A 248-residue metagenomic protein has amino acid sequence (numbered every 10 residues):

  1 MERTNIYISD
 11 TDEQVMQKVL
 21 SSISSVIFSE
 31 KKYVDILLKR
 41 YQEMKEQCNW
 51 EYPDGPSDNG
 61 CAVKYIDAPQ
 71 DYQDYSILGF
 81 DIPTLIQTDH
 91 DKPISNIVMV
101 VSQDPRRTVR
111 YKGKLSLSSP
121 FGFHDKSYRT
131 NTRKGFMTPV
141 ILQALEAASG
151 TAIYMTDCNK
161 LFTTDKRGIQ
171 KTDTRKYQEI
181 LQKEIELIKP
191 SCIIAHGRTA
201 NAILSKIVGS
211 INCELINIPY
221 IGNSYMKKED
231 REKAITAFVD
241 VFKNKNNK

Functional and structural regions predicted by a protein language model:
M1-Q17, N247-K248: Short, Lys/Arg-enriched, disordered terminal segments
I6, D10, D157-N159, I218-G222: Residues at the C-termini of beta-strands that transition into short coil/loop
E13-C192, A200-A202: A polyanion-binding, active-site-adjacent surface
A148-G150, G209-N212: Short, well-ordered coil/turn elements that cap or connect secondary structure elements
K189-S191, S210-E214: A short helix->loop->beta-strand "cap" motif at the edges of active sites that frequently abuts
I203-G209: Short Gly/Thr/Asp-enriched flexible loops that form oxyanion-binding sites at enzyme active sites
N212-K245: Short, flexible loop segments at boundaries between secondary-structure elements
